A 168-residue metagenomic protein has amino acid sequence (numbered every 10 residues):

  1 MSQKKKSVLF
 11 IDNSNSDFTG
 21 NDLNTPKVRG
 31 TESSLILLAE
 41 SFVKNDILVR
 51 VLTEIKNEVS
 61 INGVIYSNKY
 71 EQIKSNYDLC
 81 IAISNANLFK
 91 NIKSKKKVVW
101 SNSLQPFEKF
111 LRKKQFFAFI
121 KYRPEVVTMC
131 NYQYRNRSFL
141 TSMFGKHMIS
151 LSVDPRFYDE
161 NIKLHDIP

Functional and structural regions predicted by a protein language model:
M1-T53: N-terminal subdomain of nucleotide-sugar transferases
S2, K109-F110, S152-I167: Acidic anion/phosphate-binding donor-loop and adjacent secondary structure in glycosyltransferase catalytic cores
Q3-K5, D46, N76-Y77, S94 (+2 more regions): A general structural motif
V8, V49, K97-V98, G145-K146: Hydrophobic anchor at the start of a short beta-strand that flanks the dinucleotide cofactor-binding loop
F10-S16, N85, S101-S103, L151: Short loop/turn segments at strand-loop or loop-helix junctions that form parts of catalytic or ligand-binding pockets
T19-N21, I61, F89-K93, K109-F110 (+2 more regions): Short glycine-/acidic-enriched loop or helix-start segments at secondary-structure transitions that form or flank
T53-P124, Y132: Extended catalytic core of nucleotide-activated donor transferases of GT-like folds
K109-F110, Y122-K146, P155-F157: A short, active-site helix/loop in glycosyltransferases that binds the activated sugar's phosphate group
